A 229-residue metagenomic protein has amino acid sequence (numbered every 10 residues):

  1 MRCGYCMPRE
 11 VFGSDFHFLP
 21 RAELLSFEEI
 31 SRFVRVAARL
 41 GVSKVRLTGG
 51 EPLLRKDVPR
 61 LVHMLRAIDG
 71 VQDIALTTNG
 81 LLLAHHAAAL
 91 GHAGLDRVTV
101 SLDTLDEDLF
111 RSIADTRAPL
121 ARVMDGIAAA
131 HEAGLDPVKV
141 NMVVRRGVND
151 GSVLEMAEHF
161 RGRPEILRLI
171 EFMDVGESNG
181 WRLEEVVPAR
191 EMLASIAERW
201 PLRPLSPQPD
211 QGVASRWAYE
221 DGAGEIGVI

Functional and structural regions predicted by a protein language model:
M1-L25: Canonical Radical SAM [4Fe-4S] cluster-binding loop centered on the CxxxCxxC motif and its immediate flanking residues
R2-G4, G13, R39-L40, R216 (+1 more regions): N-terminal [4Fe-4S]-dependent radical SAM core
M7-E10, L102-T104, E171: Short, small-residue-rich loop/turn micro-motifs
P8-V11, L95, A114-A118, A197 (+1 more regions): A generic structural signal for secondary-structure junctions that act as hinges or helix/strand caps at the edges
G13-F18, D106-A114, G176-G180: A short acidic, helix-capping loop that chelates divalent metal ions and anchors anionic groups
L24-R46, R55-I166: Radical SAM/AdoMet-radical enzyme domain recognition
E51: Conserved G/P- and acidic residue-centered "switch" motifs that form tight phosphate/ATP-binding loops in soluble
D108, L120-M124, A128, E132-G227: Radical SAM enzyme [4Fe-4S]-AdoMet core and its adjacent flexible, acidic and glycine-rich loops/tails across
